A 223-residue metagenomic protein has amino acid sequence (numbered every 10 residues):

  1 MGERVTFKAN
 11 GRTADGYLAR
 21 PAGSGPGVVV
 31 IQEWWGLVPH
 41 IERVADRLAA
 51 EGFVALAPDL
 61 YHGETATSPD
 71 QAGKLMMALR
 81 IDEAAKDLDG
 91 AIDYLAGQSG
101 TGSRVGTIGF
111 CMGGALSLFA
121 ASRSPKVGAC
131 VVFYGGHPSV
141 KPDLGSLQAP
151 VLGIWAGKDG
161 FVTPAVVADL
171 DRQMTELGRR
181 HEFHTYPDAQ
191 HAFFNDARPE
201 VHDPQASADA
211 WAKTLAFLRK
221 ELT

Functional and structural regions predicted by a protein language model:
R4-G100, F193-R198: Serine-hydrolase catalytic machinery in alpha/beta-hydrolase-like enzymes
S99-F110: Alpha/beta-hydrolase fold nucleophile elbow
G109-G113, S117: Gly/Ala-rich beta-loop-alpha elbow adjacent to hydrolase catalytic centers
K126-G136: A conserved short beta-strand
L147, G153-W155: Short beta-strand/loop motif that positions the catalytic acidic residue of the alpha/beta-hydrolase fold
K158-V162: Acidic catalytic loop of the alpha/beta-hydrolase fold
T163-Q173: Short alpha-helix in the alpha/beta-hydrolase fold that links the catalytic acid
L177-T223: C-terminal catalytic histidine-bearing segment of alpha/beta-hydrolase fold enzymes
